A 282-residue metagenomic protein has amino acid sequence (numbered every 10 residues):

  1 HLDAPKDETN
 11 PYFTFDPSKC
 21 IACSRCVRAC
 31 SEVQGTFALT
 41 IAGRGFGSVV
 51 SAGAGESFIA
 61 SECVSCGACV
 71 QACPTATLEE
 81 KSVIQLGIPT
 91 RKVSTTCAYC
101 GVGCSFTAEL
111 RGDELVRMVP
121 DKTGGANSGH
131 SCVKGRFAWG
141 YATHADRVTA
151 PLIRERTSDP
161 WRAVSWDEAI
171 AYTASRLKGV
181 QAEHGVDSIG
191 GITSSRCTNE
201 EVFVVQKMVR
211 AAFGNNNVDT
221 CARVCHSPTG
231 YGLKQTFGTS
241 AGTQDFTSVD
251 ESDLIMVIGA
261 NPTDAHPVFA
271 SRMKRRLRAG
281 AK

Functional and structural regions predicted by a protein language model:
H1-C66, V70-A72, A76-E79, G103-S131 (+1 more regions): Ferredoxin-type iron-sulfur electron-transfer modules and their immediate structural context
C23, R28, I84-K282: Catalytic alpha/large subunits of respiratory electron-transfer oxidoreductases, centered on bis-MGD molybdoenzymes
